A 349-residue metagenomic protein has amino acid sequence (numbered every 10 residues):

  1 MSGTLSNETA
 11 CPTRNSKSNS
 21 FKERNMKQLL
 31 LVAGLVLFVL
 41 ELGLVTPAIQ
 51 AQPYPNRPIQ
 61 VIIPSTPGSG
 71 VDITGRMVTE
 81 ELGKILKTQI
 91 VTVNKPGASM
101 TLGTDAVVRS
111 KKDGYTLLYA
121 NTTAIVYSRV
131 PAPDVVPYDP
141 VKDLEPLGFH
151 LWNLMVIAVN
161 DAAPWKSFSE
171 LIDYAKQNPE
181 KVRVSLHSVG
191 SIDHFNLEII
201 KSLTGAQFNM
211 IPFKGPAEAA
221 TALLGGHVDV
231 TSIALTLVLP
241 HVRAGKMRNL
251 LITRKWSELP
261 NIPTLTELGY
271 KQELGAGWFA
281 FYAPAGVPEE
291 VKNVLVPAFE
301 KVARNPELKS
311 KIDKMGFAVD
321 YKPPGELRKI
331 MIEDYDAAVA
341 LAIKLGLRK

Functional and structural regions predicted by a protein language model:
E8, R14-N25: Short, Lys/Arg-enriched N-terminal segments with co-localized hydrophobic residues within the first ~10-30 amino acids
E23, N56-P58, S202-L203, R243 (+2 more regions): An extracytoplasmic/periplasmic, membrane-proximal ligand-sensing/linker region
K27-L35: Sec-dependent signal peptide recognition, specifically the positively charged N-region followed immediately by
V39-A48: C-terminal segment of classical bacterial N-terminal signal peptides
A51-D143, K181, V189, S202-S232 (+3 more regions): N-terminal (or domain-start) structured segment
A106-T116, R129-E218, L265, W278-K311: Hinge/capping helix and adjacent helix->loop/strand transition within the periplasmic-binding protein
W152, L237-R304, E333-D336: C-terminal lobe and pocket-closing loops of periplasmic/extracytoplasmic Venus-flytrap solute-binding proteins
